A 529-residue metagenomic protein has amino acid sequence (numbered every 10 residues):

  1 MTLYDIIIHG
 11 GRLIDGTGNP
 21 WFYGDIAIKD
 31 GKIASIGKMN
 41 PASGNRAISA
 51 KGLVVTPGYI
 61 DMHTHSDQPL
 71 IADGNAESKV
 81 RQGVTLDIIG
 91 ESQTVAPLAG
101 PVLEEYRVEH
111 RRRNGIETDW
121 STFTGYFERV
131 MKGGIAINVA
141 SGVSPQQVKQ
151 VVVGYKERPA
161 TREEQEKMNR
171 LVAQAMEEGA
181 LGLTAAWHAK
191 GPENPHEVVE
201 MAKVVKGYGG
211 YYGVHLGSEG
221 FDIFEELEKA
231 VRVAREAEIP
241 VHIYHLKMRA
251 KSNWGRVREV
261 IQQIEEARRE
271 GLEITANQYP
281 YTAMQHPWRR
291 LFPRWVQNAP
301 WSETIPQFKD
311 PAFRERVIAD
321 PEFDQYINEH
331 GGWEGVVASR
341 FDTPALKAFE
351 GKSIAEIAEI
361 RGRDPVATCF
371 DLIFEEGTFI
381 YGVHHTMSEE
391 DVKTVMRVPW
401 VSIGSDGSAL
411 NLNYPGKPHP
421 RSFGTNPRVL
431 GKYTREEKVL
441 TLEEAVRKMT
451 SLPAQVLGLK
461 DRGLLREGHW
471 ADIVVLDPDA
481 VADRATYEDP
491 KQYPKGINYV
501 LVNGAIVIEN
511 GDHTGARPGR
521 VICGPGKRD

Functional and structural regions predicted by a protein language model:
M1-H9, L13-G58, D73, D483: Histidine-rich, glycine-flanked metal-binding segment
G11, D310, T394-W400, S405-D406 (+2 more regions): C-terminal cap of metal-dependent C-N hydrolases
G11, I26, G31, G52 (+13 more regions): Divalent metal-coordination and catalytic microenvironments
L13-D25, I380-T386, D391-V392, E437-V446 (+1 more regions): Acidic, glycine-enriched loop/beta-strand segments at the rims of small-molecule binding/catalytic pockets
P41-A42, A47-T118, G220: Metal-associated gating/positioning segment near the N- to mid-region
P97-E104, Q150-K156, P195-V198, F224-E228 (+6 more regions): Short acidic, glycine/serine/threonine-rich loops at helix termini
F127-V130, I135-R162, M168-A189, R232-R235 (+2 more regions): Active-site neighborhoods of metal-dependent hydrolases
Q174-A230: Divalent metal-binding pocket/active-site signature
